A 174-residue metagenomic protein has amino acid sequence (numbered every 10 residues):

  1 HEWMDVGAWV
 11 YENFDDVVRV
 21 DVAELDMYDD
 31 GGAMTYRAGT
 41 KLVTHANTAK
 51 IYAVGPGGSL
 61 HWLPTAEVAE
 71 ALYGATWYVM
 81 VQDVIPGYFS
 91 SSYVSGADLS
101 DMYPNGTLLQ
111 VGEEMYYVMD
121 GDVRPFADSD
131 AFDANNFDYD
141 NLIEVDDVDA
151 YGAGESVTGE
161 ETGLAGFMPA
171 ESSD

Functional and structural regions predicted by a protein language model:
H1-D174: Short, surface-exposed polybasic-aromatic patches that bind anionic ligands, especially phosphate groups
